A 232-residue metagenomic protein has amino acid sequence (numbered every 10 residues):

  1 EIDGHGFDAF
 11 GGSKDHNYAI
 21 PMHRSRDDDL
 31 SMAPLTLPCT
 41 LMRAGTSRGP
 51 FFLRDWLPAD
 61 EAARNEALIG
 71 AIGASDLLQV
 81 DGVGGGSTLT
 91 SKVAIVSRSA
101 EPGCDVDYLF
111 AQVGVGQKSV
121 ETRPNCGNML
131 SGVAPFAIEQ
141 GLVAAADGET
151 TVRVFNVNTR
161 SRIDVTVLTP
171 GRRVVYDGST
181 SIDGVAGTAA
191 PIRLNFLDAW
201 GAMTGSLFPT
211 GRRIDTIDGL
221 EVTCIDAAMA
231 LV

Functional and structural regions predicted by a protein language model:
I2-F10: Low-complexity, intrinsically disordered Ser/Thr/Pro- and acidic-rich segments
A9, S13, A19-P21: Short linear motifs in low-complexity or flexible loops
H23-I225, M229-V232: A glycine-rich beta-to-alpha transition motif near the start of alpha/beta enzyme domains, typified by
